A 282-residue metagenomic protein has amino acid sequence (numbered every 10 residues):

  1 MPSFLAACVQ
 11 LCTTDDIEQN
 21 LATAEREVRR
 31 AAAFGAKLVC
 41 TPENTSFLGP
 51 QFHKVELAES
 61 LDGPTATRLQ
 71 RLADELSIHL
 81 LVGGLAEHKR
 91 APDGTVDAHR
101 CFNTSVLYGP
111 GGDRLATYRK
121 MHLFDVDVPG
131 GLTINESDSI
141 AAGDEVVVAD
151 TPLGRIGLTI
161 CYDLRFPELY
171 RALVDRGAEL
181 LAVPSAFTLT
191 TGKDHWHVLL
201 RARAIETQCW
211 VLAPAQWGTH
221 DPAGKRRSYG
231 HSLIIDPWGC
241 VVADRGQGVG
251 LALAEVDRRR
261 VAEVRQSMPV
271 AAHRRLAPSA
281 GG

Functional and structural regions predicted by a protein language model:
M1-A7: Extreme N-terminal starter segment of soluble prokaryotic enzymes
A6, N20, V28-L57, A73 (+6 more regions): Active-site beta-strand/loop signature of hydrolases that rely on acidic residues for catalysis
Q10-D16: Short polar catalytic/cofactor-binding loops
E18-A32, T67, P167-R171, D175: Amphipathic, non-transmembrane alpha-helical secondary structure
L61, R71, R90-R176, L189-V198 (+3 more regions): Active-site catalytic loop in hydrolytic enzyme cores
L61-V82, R155, C161-A252: CN hydrolase (nitrilase-like) catalytic-core segments centered on the catalytic cysteine and neighboring Lys/Glu
V82-G84, N103-L107, V147-A149, S232-I234 (+1 more regions): Short beta-strand scaffold segments in enzyme catalytic cores
V261-G282: A conserved C-terminal secondary-structure "cap"
